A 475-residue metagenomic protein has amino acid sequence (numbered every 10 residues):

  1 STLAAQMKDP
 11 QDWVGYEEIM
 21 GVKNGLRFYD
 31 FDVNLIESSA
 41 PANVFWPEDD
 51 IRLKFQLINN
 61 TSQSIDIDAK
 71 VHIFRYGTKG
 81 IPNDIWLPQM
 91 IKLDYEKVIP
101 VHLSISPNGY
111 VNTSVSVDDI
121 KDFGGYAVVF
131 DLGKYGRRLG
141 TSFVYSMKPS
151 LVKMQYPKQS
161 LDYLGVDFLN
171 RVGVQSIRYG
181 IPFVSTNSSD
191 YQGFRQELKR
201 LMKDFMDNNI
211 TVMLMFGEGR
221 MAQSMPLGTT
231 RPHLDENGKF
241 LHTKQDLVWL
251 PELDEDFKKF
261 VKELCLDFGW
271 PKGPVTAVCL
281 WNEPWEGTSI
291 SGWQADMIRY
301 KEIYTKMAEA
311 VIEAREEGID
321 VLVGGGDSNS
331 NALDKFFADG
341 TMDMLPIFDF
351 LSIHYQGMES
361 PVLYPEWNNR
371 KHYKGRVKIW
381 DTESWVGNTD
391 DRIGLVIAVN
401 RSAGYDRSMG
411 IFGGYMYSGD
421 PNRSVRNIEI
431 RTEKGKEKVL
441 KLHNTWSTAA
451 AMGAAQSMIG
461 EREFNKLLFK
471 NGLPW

Functional and structural regions predicted by a protein language model:
S1-V174, P182: Mature N-terminal, pre-catalytic/accessory segment of carbohydrate-active enzymes
R137-E263, V275, C279: N-terminal substrate-binding region of glycoside hydrolase catalytic domains
K158-S160, S176-R178, N209-M213, V275-C279 (+4 more regions): Structural preference for beta-strand elements that scaffold enzyme active sites
S160-D167, I181-E197, M221-S224, W285-T288 (+4 more regions): Acidic-and-aromatic substrate-binding clefts and catalytic sites of carbohydrate-active enzymes
N170, P182, M206-I210, L266-W270 (+3 more regions): Sec-exported extracytoplasmic/periplasmic mature domains
L227-F350, H354-K371, D390-A398: Active-site cleft segment of glycoside hydrolase catalytic domains centered on the general acid/base Glu
Y355-I397, Y405, G414-R423, K438 (+1 more regions): Substrate-binding surface in catalytic domains of secreted glycosidases
A398-W475: Aromatic- and carboxylate-lined catalytic core of secreted/periplasmic carbohydrate-active enzymes
